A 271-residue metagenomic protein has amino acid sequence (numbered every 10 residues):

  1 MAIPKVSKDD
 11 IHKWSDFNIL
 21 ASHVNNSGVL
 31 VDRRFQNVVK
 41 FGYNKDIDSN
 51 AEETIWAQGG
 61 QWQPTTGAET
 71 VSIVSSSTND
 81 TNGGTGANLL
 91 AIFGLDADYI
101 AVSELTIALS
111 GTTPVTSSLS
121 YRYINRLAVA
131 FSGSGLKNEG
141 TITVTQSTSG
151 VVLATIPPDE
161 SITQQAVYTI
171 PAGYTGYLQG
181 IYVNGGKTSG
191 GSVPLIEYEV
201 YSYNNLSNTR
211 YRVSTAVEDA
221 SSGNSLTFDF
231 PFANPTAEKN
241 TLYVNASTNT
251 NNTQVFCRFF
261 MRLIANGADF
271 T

Functional and structural regions predicted by a protein language model:
A2-P4, K8, K13-Y123, A130-T271: Beta-strand-centric surfaces of beta-sandwich/beta-rich domains
